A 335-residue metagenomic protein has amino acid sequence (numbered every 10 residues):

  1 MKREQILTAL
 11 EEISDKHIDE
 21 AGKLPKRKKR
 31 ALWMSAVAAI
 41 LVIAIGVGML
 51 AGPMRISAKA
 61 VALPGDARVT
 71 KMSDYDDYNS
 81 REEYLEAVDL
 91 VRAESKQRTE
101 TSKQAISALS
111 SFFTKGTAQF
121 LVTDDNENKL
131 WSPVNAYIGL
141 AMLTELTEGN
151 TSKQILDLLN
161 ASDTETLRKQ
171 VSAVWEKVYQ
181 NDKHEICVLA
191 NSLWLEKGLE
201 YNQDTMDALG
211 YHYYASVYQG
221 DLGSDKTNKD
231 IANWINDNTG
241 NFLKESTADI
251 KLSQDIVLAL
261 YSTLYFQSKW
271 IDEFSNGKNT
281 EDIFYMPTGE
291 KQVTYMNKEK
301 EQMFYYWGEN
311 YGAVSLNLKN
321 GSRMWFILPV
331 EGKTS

Functional and structural regions predicted by a protein language model:
M1-R27: Disordered, charged N-terminal biogenesis/targeting segments of membrane/secreted proteins
L10, M34-I56: Single-pass transmembrane signal-anchor helices and their membrane-water interface zones
K26-S35: N-terminal export and membrane-targeting signals
P53-K103: Short, low-structural-confidence N-terminal segments
K59-D76, N126-E127, P133, T164-V330: Non-catalytic, conformational "gating/processing" segments within enzyme and secreted inhibitor domains
D89-E100, V134-I138, S152-D157, A208-Y218 (+1 more regions): Acidic/histidine-rich, surface-exposed loop or edge segments in extracytoplasmic proteins
K103, S107, T114-C187: Post-signal peptide N-terminal segment of secreted/secretory-pathway proteins
G332-S335: Short, intrinsically disordered, charge-balanced linker/junction segments flanking boundaries in proteins
